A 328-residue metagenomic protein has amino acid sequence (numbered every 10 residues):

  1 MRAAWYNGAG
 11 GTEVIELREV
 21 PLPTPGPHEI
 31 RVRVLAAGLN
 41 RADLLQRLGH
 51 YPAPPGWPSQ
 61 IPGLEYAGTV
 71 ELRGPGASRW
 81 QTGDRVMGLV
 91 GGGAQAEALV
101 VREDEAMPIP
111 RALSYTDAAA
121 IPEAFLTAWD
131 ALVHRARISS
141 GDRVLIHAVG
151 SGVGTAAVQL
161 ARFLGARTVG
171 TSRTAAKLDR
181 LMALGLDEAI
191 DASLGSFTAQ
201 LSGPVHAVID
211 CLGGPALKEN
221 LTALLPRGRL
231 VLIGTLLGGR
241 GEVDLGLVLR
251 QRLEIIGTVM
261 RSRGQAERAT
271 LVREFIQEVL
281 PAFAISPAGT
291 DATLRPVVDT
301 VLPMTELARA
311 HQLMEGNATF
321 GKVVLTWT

Functional and structural regions predicted by a protein language model:
P21-G38, H50-G93: Glycine-rich beta-strand-centered segment in the early N-terminal region that forms part of a ligand/cofactor-binding
L45, R79, R85-A148: NAD(P)H dinucleotide-binding glycine-rich loop of Rossmann-like/cofactor-binding domains, especially the beta1-alpha1
R85, R143, R167, G228-R229 (+1 more regions): Short glycine-centered segments of the SAM/dcSAM-binding site in methyltransferase folds
T127, G152-V153, P215: Hydrophobic/small residue at the entry helix of a nucleotide-binding pocket
I146, R162-A216: Adenosine-nucleotide cofactor-binding segment
G150, V158: N-terminal Rossmann NAD(P)H-binding glycine-rich loop of SDR-like oxidoreductase domains
P215-D291, T326-T328: Glycine-rich phosphate-binding loop and adjacent beta-alpha segment of Rossmann(oid) nucleotide-cofactor-binding
P287-V298, A308-T328: C-terminal capping/lid region of NAD(P)-dependent oxidoreductase domains
